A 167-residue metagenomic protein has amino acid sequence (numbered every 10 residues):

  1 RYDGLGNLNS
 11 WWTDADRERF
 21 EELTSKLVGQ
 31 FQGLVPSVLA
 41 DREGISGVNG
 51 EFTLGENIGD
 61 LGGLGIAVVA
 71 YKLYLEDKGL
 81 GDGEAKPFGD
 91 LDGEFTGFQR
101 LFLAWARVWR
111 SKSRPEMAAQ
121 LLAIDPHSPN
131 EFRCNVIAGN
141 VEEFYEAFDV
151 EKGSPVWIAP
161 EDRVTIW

Functional and structural regions predicted by a protein language model:
R1-W167: Zinc-dependent metallohydrolase catalytic domains
